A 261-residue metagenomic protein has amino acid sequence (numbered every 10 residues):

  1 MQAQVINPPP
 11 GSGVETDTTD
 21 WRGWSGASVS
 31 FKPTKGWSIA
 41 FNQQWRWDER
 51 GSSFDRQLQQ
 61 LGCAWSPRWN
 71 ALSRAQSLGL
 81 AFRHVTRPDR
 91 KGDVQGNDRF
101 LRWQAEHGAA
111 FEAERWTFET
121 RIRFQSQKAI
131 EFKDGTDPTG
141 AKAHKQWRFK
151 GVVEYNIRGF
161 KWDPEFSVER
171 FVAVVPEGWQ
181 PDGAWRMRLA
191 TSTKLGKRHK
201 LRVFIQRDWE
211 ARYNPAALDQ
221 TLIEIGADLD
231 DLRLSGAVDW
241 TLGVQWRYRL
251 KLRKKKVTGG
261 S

Functional and structural regions predicted by a protein language model:
Q4, G26-S28, S38-Q44, S77-V85 (+5 more regions): Transmembrane beta-strands of outer-membrane beta-barrel proteins
P10-G11, Q44-R50, S66, N70 (+5 more regions): Sequence/structural signature of outer-membrane beta-barrel proteins
V14-G23, W47-R56, L72, V174-D182 (+1 more regions): Solvent-exposed loop/turn segments connecting transmembrane beta-strands in outer-membrane beta-barrel proteins
W21-G23, D55-Q59, N97-W103, A141-W147 (+2 more regions): Residues that define the transmembrane beta-barrel architecture of outer-membrane proteins
A27-F31, L61-P67, A105-F111, K145 (+3 more regions): Residues on the lipid-exposed face of transmembrane beta-strands in outer-membrane beta-barrel proteins
K35-F41, W69-L80, E114-F118, G159-P164 (+2 more regions): Repeated loop/turn-to-beta-strand initiation elements of outer-membrane beta-barrel proteins
T117, R121-D230, S235-A237, R247-L250: Outer-membrane beta-barrel transmembrane domain signature
G236-S261: Outer-membrane beta-barrel "beta-signal"
